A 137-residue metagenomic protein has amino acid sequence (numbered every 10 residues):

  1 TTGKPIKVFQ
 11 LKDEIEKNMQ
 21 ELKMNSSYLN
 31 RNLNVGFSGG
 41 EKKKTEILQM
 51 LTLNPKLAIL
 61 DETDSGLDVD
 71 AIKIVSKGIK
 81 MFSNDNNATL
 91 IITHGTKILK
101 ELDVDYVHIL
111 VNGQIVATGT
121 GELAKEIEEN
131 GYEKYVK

Functional and structural regions predicted by a protein language model:
T1-N54: ABC-family P-loop ATPase nucleotide-binding domains
K56-I59: Walker B motif beta-strand of ABC-family P-loop ATPases
E62-T63, D70: Walker B catalytic motif
D68-K73, T118: Conserved D-loop-proximal element of ABC-family nucleotide-binding domains
I72-D85: Helical segment within the ABC ATPase nucleotide-binding domain
T93-G95: H-loop/switch region of ABC-family ATPase nucleotide-binding domains
L99-V104: Hydrophobic Walker B segment
Y106, L110, Q114-K137: Conserved beta-strand-loop-alpha-helix hinge in the C-terminal portion of ABC ATPase nucleotide-binding domains
